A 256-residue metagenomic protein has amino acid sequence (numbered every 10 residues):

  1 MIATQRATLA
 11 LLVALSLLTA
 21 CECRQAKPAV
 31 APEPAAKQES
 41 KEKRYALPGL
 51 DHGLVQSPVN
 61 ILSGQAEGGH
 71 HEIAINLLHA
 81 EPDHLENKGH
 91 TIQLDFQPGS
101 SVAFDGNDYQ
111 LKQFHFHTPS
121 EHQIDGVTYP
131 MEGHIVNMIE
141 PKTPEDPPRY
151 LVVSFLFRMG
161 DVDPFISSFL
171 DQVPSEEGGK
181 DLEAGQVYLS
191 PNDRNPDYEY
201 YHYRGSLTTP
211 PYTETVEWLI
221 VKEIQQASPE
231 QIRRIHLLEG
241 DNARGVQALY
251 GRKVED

Functional and structural regions predicted by a protein language model:
M1-L9: Bacterial N-terminal signal peptides that target proteins for export
L9-A10, I235: Short amphipathic alpha-helical "recognition" segments used for binding
A10-L17: Bacterial N-terminal signal peptides
E22-D256: Alpha-carbonic anhydrase
